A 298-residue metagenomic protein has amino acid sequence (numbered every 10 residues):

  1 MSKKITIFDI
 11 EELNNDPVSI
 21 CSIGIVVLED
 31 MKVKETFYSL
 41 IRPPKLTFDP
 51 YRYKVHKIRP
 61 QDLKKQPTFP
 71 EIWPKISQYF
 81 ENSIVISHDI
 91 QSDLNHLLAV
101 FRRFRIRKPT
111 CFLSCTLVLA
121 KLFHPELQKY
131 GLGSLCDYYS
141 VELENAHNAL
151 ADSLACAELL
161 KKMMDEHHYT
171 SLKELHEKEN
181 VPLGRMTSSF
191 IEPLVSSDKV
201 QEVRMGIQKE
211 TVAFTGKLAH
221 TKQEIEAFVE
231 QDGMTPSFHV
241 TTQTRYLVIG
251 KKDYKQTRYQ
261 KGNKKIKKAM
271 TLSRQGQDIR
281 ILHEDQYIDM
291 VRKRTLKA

Functional and structural regions predicted by a protein language model:
M1-T110, P125-E126, L135-D137, V141-E144 (+1 more regions): Conserved non-catalytic scaffold segment of RNase H-like nuclease domains
E11, V26, L40, D89-I90 (+6 more regions): Anionic group-transfer/hydrolysis microenvironments
D49, L97, L132, I225 (+1 more regions): Residues within well-ordered alpha-helices
P67-P70, N148-A155, V240-Y246: Short linear loop/turn motifs
I84-F101, L127, G131-P193: Acidic, Mg2+-coordinating catalytic module of metal-dependent nucleases/exonucleases that use a two-metal-ion mechanism
L113-Y130: Short alpha-helix plus adjacent loop in nuclease-associated cores
N145, E202-A298: Interaction modules related to DNA damage response and DNA replication/repair
L159-A227, Q231, T271: Acidic two-metal-ion nuclease catalytic site recognized across multiple nuclease folds, prominently DnaQ/RNase D-T
